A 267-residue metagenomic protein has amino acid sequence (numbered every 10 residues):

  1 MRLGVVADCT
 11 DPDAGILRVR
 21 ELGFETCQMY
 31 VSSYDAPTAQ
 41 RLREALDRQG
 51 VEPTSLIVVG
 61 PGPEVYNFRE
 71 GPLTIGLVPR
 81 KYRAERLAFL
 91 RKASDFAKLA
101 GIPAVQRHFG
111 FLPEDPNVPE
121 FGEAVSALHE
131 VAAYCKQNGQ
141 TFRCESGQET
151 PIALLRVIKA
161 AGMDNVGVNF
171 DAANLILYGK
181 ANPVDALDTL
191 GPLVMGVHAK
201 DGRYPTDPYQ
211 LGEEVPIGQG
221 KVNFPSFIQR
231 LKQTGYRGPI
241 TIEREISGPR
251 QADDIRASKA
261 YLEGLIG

Functional and structural regions predicted by a protein language model:
M1-K98, K136, M163, P192 (+1 more regions): N-terminal pre-domain/capping segments
M1-R2, C9-E21, E25, D47-Q49 (+5 more regions): Histidine-acidic metal/acid-base catalytic patches
A7, V31-S33, S146, G179 (+1 more regions): Structured beta->alpha junctions
T10-D13, V65-G167, A252: Active-site acidic/histidine proton-transfer and metal-coordination neighborhood in alpha/beta enzyme cores
M29, P53-S55, Q106, C144 (+2 more regions): Hydrophobic residues in well-ordered beta-strands that form the structural core
S33-Y34, G60, F111-L112, E149-T150 (+1 more regions): Conserved beta-strand edge residues that scaffold enzyme active sites
P37, Y66, D115, P205-D207 (+1 more regions): Glycine/Thr-rich phosphate-binding loops of Rossmann-like dinucleotide-binding domains
P61-G62, L112, R203-P208: Conserved radical SAM core fold
